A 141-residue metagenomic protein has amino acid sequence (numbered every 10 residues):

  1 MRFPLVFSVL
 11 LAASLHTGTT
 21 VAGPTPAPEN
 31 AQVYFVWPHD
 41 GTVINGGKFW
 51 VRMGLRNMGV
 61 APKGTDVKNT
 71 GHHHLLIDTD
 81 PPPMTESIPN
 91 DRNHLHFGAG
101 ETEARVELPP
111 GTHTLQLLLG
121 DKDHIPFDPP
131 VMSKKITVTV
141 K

Functional and structural regions predicted by a protein language model:
G23-G46: Short, compositionally biased P/S/T/A/G/V-rich stretches that sit at domain boundaries
G47, P109-G111: A glycine-anchored, Pro-Gly-centered beta-turn/N-cap motif
G54-G64: Short amphipathic, basic-aromatic surface patches that mediate peripheral association with negatively charged
T65-H73: Short coil-to-beta strand junction motifs in C2/discoidin
G120-D128: Short acidic/polar inter-strand loop motif in beta-rich domains
P129-K141: Short beta-strand elements
